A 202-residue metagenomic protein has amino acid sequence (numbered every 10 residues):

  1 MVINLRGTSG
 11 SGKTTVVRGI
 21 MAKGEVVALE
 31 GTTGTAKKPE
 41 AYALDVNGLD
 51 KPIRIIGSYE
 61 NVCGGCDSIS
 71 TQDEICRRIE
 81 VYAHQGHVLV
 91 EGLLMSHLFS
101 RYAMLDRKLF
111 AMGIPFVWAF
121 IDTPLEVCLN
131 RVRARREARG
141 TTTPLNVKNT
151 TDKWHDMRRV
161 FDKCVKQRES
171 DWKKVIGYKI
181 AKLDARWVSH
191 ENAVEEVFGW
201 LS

Functional and structural regions predicted by a protein language model:
V2: Walker A (P-loop) ATP-phosphate-binding motif of ABC ATPase nucleotide-binding domains
L5: Hydrophobic anchor at the beta1->P-loop junction of P-loop NTPases
G10-G12: Conserved glycine(s) of the Walker
T14-V27: A conserved segment at the C-terminal end of the G1
G24-G48: Switch I (effector-binding) loop of TRAFAC-class P-loop GTPase G-domains
P39-S100: Conserved nucleotide-sensing/catalytic segment adjacent to the nucleotide-binding pocket in NTP-handling enzymes
E91-G92, M112-A134: Conserved phosphate-donor/acceptor-positioning beta-strand/loop module used by diverse small-molecule
K163-S202: NTP-dependent small-molecule kinase module
